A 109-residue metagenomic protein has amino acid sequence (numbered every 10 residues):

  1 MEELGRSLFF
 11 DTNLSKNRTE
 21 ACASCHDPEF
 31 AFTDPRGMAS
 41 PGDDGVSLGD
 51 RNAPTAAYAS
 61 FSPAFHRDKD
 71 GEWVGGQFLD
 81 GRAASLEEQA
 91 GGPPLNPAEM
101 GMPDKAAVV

Functional and structural regions predicted by a protein language model:
M1-V109: Periplasmic c-type cytochrome electron-transfer domains
